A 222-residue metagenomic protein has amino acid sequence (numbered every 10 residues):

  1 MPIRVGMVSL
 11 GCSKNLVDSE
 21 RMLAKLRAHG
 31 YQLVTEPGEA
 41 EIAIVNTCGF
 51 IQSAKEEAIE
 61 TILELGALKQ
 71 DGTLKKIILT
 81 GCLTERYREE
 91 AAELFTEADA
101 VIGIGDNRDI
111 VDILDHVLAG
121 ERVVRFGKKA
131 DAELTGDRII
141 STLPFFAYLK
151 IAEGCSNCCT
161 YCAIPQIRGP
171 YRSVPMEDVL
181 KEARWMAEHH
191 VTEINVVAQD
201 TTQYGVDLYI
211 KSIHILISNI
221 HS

Functional and structural regions predicted by a protein language model:
M1-Y204: Proteins enriched for Cys/Gly/acidic motifs involved in redox and nucleic-acid/cofactor modification
G205-I210: Short glycine/threonine-rich loop-to-helix capping motif typified by GTGT followed within a few residues by an Asp-Pro
K211-S222: Alpha-helix-loop-beta-strand connector modules within alpha/beta enzyme cores
